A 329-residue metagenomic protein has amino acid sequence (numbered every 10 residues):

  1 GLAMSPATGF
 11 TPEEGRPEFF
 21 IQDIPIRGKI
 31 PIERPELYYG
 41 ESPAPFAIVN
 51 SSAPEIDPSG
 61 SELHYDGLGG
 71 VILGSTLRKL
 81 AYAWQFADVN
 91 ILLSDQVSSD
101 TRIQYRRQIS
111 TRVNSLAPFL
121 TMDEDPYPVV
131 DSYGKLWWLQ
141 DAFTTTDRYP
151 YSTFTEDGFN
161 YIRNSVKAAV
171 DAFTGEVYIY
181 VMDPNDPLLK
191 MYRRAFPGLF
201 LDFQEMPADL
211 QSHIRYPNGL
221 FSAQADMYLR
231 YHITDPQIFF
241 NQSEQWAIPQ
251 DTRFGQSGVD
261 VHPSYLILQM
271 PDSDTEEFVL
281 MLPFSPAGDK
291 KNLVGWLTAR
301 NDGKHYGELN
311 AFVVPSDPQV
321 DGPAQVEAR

Functional and structural regions predicted by a protein language model:
G1-R329: Soluble extracytoplasmic regions of secretory-pathway and membrane proteins
